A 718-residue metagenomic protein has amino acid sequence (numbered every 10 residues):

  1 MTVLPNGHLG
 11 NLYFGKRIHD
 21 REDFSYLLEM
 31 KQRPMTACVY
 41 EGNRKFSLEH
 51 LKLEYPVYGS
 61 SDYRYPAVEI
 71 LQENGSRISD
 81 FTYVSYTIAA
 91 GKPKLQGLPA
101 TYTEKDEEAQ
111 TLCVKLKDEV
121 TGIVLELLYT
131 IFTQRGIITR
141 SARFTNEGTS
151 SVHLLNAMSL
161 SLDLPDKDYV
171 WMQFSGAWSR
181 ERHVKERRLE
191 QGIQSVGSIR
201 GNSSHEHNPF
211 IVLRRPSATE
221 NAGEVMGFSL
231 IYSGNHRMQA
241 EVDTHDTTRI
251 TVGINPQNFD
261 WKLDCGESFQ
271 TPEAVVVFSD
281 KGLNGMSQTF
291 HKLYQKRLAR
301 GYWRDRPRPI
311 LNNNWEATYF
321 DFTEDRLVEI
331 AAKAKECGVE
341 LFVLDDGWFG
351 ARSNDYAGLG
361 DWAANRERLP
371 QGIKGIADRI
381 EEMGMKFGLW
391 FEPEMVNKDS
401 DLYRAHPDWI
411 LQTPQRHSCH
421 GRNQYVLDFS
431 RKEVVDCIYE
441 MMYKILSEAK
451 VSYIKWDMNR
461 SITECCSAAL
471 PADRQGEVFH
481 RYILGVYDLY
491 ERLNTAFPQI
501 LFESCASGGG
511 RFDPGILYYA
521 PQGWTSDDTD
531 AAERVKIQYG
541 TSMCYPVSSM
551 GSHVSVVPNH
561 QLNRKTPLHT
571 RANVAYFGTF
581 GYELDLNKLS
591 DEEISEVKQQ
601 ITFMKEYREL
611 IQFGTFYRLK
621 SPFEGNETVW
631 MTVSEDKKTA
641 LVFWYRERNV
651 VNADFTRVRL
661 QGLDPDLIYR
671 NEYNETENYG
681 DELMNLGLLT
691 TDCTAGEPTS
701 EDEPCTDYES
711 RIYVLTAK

Functional and structural regions predicted by a protein language model:
V3-E241, Q257, I668-E682: Polysaccharide-binding surfaces and accessory modules of carbohydrate-active proteins
S47-L95, S217, A222-N235, F278-Y302 (+4 more regions): Glycine-rich, aromatic-flanked loop segments that form ligand/cofactor-binding clefts across common enzyme folds
I78-F81, W261-D280, Y708-L715: Short Pro-Gly-centered flexible turn/kink motifs
A142, G266, N312, F342 (+7 more regions): Conserved, mostly hydrophobic/aromatic
I211, E220, P622-D664: Carbohydrate-binding surface patches
W303-E440, Y453: Aromatic-lined carbohydrate-binding/catalytic grooves of carbohydrate-active enzymes
N397-D436, H480-N587: Glycan-recognition surfaces
D681-K718: C-terminal beta-strand-rich structural cap/linker in extracellular carbohydrate-active enzymes
